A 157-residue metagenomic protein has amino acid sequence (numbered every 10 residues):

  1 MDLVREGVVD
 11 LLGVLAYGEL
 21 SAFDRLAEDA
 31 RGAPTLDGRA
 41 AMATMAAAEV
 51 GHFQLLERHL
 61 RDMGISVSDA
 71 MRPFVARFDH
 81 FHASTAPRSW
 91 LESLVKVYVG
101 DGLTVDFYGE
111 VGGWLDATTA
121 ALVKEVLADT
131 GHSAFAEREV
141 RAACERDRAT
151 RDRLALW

Functional and structural regions predicted by a protein language model:
M1-G13, A40, Q54-R58, D106 (+1 more regions): His/Met- and acidic-residue-enriched segments that coordinate or traffic transition-metal cofactors and support
M1-G13, P73-V97: Acidic/His metal-coordination segments adjacent to aromatic residues that form catalytic metal sites in metalloenzymes
M1-Y17, D24, G32-L36, R58-S66 (+1 more regions): N-terminal capping/interface segment
R5-L15, T35-G51, W90-L94, A117-H132 (+1 more regions): Alpha-helical scaffold segments that form or flank carboxylate-/histidine-based iron centers
A22-A43, T85, D101-A117: Helix-loop segments that flank and shape redox-cofactor active sites
F23, F53, E57-L60, V105 (+1 more regions): A structural signal for well-ordered alpha-helices, especially hydrophobic packing surfaces of coiled-coils
M45-R72, R138-A143: Conserved alpha-helical segments that form or flank metal/cofactor-binding pockets of metalloenzymes
G109-W157: A contiguous pocket-lining binding segment that forms or flanks enzyme active sites
